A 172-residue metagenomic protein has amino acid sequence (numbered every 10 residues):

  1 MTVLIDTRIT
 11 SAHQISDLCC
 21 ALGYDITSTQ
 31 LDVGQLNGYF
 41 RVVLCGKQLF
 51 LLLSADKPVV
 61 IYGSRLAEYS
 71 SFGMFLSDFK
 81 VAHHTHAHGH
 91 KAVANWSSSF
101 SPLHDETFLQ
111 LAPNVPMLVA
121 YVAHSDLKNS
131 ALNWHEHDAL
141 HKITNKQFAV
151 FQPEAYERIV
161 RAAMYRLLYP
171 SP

Functional and structural regions predicted by a protein language model:
M1-S71: N-terminal low-complexity or simple alpha-helical regulatory segments that function as activation/interaction modules
T2-R8, A12, S16-Y24, T29 (+2 more regions): Alpha-helical bundle regulatory/interaction domains
L51-L53, G73-F75, Q110, Y121: Residues in well-ordered beta-strands of folded domains
S54-V59, L76-D78, F100-D105: Short acidic (Asp/Glu) patches
K57-S70, M74-F75, L127-T144: Short secondary-structure boundary segments
